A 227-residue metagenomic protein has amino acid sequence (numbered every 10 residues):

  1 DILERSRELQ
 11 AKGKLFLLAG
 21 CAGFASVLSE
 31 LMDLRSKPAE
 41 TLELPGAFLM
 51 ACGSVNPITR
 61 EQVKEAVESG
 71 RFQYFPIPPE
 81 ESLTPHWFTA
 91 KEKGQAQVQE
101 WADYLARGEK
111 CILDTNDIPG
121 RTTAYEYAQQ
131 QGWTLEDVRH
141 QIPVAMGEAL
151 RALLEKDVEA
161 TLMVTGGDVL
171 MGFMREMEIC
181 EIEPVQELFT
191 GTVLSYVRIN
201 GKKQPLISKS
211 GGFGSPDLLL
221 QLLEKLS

Functional and structural regions predicted by a protein language model:
D1-S227: Active-site catalytic microenvironments in core metabolic enzymes, especially phosphate/sugar-handling
